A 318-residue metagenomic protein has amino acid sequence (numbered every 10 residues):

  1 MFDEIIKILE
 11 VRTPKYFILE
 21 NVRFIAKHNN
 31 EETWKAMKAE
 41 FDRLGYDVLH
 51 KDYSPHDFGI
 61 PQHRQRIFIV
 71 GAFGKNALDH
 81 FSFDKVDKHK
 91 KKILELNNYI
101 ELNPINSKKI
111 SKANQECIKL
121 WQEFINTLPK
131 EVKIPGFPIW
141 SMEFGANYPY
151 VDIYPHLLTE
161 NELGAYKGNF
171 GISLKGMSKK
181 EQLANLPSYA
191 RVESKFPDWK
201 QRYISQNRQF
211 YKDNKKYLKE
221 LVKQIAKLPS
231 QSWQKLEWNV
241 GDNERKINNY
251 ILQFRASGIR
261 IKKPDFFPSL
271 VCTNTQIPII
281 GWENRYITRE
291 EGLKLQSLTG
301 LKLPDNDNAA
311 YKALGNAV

Functional and structural regions predicted by a protein language model:
M1, T33-M37, K85-K88, I287-T288: Glycine-rich, phosphate-binding/catalytic loops in enzymes
F2-A72, A77: Conserved Class I SAM-dependent methyltransferase catalytic core
K7-L19, D52-D57, V86-H89, P104-K108 (+1 more regions): Low-complexity, flexible helical/coil segments
A26, S54, G59-P61, S82 (+3 more regions): Generic, ordered loop/turn and secondary-structure boundary motif
E32, A36, S54, H89-E95 (+3 more regions): Secondary-structure junction/capping motif
E40, Y99, F124-T127, Q224 (+1 more regions): Residues that form generic nucleotide/phosphate-binding pockets
I60-F144, Y148: Flexible, glycine-/basic-rich loop-and-beta segments that form/coincide with the SAM-dependent methyltransferase
W140-V318: C-terminal target-recognition/interaction regions appended to catalytic cores
